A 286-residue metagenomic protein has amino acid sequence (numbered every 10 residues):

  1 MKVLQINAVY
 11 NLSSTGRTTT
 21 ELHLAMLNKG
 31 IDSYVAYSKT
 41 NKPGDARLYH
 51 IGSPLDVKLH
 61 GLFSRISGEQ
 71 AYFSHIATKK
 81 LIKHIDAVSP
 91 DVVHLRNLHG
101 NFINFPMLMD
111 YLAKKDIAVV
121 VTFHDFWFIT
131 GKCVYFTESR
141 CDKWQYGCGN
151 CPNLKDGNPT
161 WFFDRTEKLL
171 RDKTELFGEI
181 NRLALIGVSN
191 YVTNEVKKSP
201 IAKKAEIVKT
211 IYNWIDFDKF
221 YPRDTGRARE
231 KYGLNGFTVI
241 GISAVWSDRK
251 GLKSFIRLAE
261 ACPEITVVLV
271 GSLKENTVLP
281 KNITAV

Functional and structural regions predicted by a protein language model:
M1, R223-V239: Nucleotide-sugar donor-binding and catalytic loop/hinge architecture of NDP-sugar-dependent glycosyltransferases
M1-R47, D86-V88, A113-I117, R257-A261: N-terminal subdomain of nucleotide-sugar transferases
N28-V92, A285: A conserved catalytic-core segment of Leloir-type glycosyltransferases
G61-S64, V121-D172: Acceptor-binding helix/loop patch of EC 2.4 sugar-transfer enzymes, predominantly nucleotide-sugar-dependent
K83-I103, I117-H124: Short N-terminal targeting/anchoring amphipathic segment
T130-V134, T160-I207, I215-T225, K274: A short, active-site helix/loop in glycosyltransferases that binds the activated sugar's phosphate group
T210, G233-K250, I256-E260: Conserved donor-binding/catalytic core segment of Leloir-type glycosyltransferases
G271-V286: Nucleotide-activated donor-binding/catalytic signature segment of Leloir-type glycosyltransferases, i.e., the conserved
